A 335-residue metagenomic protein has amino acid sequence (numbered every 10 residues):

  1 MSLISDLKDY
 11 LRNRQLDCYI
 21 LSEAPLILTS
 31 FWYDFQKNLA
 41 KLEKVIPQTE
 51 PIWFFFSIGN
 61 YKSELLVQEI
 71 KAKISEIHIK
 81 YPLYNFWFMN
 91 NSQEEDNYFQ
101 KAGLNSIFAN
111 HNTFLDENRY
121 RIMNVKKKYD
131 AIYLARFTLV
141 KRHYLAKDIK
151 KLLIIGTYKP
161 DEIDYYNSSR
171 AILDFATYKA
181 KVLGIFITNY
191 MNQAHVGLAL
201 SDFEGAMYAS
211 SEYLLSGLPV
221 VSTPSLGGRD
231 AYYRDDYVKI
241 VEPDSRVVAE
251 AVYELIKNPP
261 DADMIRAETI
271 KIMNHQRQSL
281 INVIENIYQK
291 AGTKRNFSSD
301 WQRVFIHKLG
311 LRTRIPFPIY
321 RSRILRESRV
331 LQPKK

Functional and structural regions predicted by a protein language model:
W32, N38-L139: Catalytic core of nucleotide-activated saccharide and alditol-phosphate transferases
F114-T188: Conserved catalytic-core segment of nucleotide-activated headgroup transferases in glycan assembly
T138-K141, A199-S210, P224-S225, R229-Y232: Nucleotide-sugar-dependent
L183-A194, L215: Short acidic alpha-helix that forms the nucleotide-activated donor recognition element in Leloir-type transferases
N192-G205, L218: Acidic donor-binding loop of glycosyltransferase active sites
P219-T223: Short hydrophobic beta-strand element within catalytic cores of glycosyltransferases and related nucleotide-activated
R234-R246, E254-P259: Conserved acidic donor-binding segment of nucleotide-sugar-dependent glycosyltransferases
P243, I256-I319: A charged, aromatic-enriched C-terminal amphipathic alpha-helix characteristic of glycosyltransferases across folds
